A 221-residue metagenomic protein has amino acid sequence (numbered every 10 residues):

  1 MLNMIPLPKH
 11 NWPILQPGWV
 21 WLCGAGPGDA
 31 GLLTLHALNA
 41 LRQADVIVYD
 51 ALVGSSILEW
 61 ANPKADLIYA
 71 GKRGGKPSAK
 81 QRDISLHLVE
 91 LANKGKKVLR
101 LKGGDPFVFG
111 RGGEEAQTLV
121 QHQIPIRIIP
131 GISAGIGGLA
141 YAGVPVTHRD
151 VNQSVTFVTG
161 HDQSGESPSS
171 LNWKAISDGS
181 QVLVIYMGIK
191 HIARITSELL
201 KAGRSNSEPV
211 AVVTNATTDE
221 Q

Functional and structural regions predicted by a protein language model:
M1-H10, P17-L22, N93-V98, N152-S154 (+1 more regions): A contiguous loop/helix-start segment that scaffolds small-molecule binding in enzyme catalytic cores
H10-R73, A175: Glycine-rich, flexible N-terminal cofactor/catalytic loop recognition
I14, N62, L88-K96: Glycine-rich phosphate/diphosphate-binding loops that line cofactor/substrate pockets in enzymes
P27, L52-G54, A70-P77, I132-A134 (+3 more regions): Short, acidic/turn-prone active-site loops that include or flank metal/cofactor- and phosphate-binding residues
D29, D105-G179: Class I SAM-dependent methyltransferase SAM-binding "motif I" and its flanking Rossmann-like core
H36-A40, N62-A65, E114-T118, G143-V144 (+2 more regions): Short, solvent-exposed amphipathic alpha-helical segments in soluble enzyme and RNA/protein-processing domains
Y49-D50, Y69, L99-G103, F109 (+4 more regions): General beta-strand structural signal in soluble alpha/beta enzymes
P77-V89: Glycine-rich, highly charged phosphate/nucleotide-binding loops
